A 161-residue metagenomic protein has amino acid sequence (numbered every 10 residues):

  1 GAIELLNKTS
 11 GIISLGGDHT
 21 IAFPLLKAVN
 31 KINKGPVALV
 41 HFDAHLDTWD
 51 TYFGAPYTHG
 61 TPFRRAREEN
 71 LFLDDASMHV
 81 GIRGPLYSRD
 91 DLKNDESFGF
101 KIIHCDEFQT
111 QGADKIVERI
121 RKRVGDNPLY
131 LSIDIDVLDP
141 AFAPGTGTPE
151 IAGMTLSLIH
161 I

Functional and structural regions predicted by a protein language model:
G1-I159: Conserved alpha-helical scaffold segments that buttress catalytic/binding sites
